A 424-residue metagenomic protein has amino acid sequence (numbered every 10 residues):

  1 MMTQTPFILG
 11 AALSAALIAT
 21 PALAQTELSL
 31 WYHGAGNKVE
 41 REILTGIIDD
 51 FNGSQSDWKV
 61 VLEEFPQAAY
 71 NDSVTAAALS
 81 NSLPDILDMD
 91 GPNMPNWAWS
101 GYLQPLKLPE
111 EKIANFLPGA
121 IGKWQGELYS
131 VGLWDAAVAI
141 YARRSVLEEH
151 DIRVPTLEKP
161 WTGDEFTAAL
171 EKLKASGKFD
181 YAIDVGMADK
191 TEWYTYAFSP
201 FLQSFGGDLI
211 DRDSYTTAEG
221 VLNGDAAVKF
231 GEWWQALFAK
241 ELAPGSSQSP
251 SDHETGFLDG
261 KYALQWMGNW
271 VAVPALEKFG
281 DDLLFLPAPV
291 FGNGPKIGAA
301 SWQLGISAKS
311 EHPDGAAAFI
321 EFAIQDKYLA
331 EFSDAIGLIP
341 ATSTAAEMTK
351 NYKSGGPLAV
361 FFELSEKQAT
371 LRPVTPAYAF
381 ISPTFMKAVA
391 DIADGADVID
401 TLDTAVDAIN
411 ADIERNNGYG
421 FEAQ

Functional and structural regions predicted by a protein language model:
L9-G10, L23-N96, Y102, E111-K112 (+6 more regions): Conserved N-terminal structural module of periplasmic/extracytoplasmic solute-binding proteins
A19-P21: N-terminal signal peptide c-region/cleavage motif recognized by signal peptidases
H33, M94, Y196-P200, F205 (+1 more regions): Extracytoplasmic/periplasmic substrate-binding proteins
A78-M89, Y102-Q104, F179-D180, D259-M267 (+1 more regions): Alpha-to-beta junction loops
M89-R144, Y194-A197, F201, L284-L286 (+2 more regions): Hinge/lid segment of periplasmic solute-binding proteins
Y129-L133, V138, D164-A218, Y262: Extracytoplasmic/periplasmic solute-binding protein
T167-K172, D213-S247: Glycine-centered hinge/linker elements that transmit conformational signals in sensory and ligand-binding systems
Q265-G280, F291-K387, N417-Q424: C-terminal lobe and pocket-closing loops of periplasmic/extracytoplasmic Venus-flytrap solute-binding proteins
